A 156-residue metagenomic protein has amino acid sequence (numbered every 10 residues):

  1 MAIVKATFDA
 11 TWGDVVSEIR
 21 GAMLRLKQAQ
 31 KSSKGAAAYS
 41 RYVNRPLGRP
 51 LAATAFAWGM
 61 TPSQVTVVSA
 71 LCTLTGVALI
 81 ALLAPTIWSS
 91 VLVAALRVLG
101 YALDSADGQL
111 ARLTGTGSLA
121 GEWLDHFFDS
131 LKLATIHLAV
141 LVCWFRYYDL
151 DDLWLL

Functional and structural regions predicted by a protein language model:
M1-L92: Topogenic membrane-insertion module of multi-pass membrane proteins
M23-K27, L103, F145: Generic preference for hydrophobic/aromatic residues in regular secondary structure cores
Y39-Y42, Y101, Y147-Y148: Sequence-level detector for tyrosine residue identity
A55, G115, W144-F145: Short helix-loop-helix connector
S69, F128-D129, F145, D149: Residue-level signal for alpha-helical context at structural boundaries
V77-L92, L138-L156: Helix-coil boundary and interhelical linker segments in multi-pass alpha-helical membrane proteins
W88-L141: Acidic (Asp/Glu-rich) catalytic motifs at the cytosolic membrane interface
